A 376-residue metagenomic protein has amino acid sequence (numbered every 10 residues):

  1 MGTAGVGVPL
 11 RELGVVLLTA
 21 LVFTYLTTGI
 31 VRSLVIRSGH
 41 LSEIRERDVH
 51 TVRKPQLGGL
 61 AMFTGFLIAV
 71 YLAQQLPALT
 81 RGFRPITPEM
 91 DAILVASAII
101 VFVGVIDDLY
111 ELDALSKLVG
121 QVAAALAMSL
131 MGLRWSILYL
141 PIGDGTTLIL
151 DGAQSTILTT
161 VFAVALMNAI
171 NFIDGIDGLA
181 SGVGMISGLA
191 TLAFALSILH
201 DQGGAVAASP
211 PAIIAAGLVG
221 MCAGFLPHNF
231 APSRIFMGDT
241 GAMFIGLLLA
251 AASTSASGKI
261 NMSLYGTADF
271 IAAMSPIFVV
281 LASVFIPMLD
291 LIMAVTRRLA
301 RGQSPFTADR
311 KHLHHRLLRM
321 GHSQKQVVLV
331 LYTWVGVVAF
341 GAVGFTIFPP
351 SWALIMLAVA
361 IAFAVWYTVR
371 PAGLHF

Functional and structural regions predicted by a protein language model:
G2-G39, F63-F102, L179-F376: Alpha-helical transmembrane segments
H40, Y110, L140-L150, F270 (+1 more regions): Membrane interface segments of multi-pass transport proteins and intramembrane proteases
E43-L57: Juxtamembrane helix-capping/reentrant segments at transmembrane boundaries
P55-Q75, L126-L133: A generic, lipid-embedded transmembrane alpha helix
T87-M128: Hydrophobic alpha-helical hairpins/lids featuring a short glycine-rich hinge
I99-E111, A165-G175, A231: Membrane-water interface regions at transmembrane-helix termini and the short interhelical loops of multi-pass membrane
S129-Y139, A193-I198: Hydrophobic alpha-helical segments and their helix-loop junctions in multi-pass secondary transporters
Q154-I170, L179: Function-critical hydrophobic alpha-helical transmembrane segments in multi-pass membrane proteins
